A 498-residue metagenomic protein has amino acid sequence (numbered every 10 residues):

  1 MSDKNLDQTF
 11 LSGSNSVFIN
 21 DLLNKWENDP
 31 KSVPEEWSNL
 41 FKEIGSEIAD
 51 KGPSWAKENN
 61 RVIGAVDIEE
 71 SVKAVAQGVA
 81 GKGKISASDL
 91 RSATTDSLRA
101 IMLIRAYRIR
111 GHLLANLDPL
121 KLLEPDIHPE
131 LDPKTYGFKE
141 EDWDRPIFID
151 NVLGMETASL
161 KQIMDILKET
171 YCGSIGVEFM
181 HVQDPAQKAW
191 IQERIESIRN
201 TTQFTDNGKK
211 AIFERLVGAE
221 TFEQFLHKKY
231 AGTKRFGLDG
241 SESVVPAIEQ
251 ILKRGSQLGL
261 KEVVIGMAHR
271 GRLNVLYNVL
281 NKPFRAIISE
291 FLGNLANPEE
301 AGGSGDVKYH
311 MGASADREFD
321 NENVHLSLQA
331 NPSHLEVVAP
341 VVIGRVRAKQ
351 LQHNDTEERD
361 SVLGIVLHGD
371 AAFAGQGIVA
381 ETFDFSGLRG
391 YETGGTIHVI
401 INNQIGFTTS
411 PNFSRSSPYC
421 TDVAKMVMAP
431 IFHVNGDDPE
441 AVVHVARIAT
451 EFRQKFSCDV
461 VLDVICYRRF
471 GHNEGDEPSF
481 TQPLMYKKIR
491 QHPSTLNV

Functional and structural regions predicted by a protein language model:
M1-D3, N15-N20, G81-G83, Y136 (+8 more regions): Short acidic (Asp/Glu) and glycine-rich catalytic loops that position anionic groups and cofactors
S2-E47, K51: Subset of Sec-pathway N-terminal targeting signals
T9-S12, E27, D89-A93, L153-T157 (+8 more regions): Hydrophobic alpha-helical scaffolding
I44-V244, L260: Extended, charge-enriched "interface" segments that sit outside catalytic cores
M102-P119, Q250-V279, H368-F385, S457 (+1 more regions): Conserved phosphate/anionic-ligand binding catalytic regions in large, soluble enzymes, centered on
R145-A158, Q162, E169, A286-N297 (+4 more regions): Phosphate/diphosphate-binding loops
T221, F225-R285: Active-site pocket-lining segments that scaffold enzyme catalytic pockets across diverse folds
K261-G436: Cofactor-binding active-site loop characterized by glycine-rich and histidine/acidic residues
